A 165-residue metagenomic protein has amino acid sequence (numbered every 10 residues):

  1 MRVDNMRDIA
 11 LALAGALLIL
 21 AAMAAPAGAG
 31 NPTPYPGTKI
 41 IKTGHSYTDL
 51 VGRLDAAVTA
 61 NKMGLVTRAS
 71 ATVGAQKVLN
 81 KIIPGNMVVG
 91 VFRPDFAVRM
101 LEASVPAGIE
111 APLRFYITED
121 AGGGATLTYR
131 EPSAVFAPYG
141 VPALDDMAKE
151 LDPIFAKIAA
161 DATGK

Functional and structural regions predicted by a protein language model:
R2-L13: Bacterial N-terminal signal peptides that target proteins for export
A12-M23: Bacterial N-terminal signal peptides
G28-K62, A160: Terminal, regulation- and interaction-focused segments at domain boundaries
G30, E102-S104, F136: An anionic, turn-rich surface loop/hairpin at beta-sheet edges that serves as a generic interaction/coordination patch
T43-V51, R68, V141-L144, A148 (+1 more regions): Solvent-exposed, acidic/flexible segments
D55, T59-L113, I117, P132: Compact, glycine-rich, soluble single-domain proteins
R114-L144: Beta-strand/loop substructures that line and gate deep hydrophobic ligand-binding cavities in soluble
S133-K165: C-terminal partner/receptor-binding element of secreted or periplasmic proteins
